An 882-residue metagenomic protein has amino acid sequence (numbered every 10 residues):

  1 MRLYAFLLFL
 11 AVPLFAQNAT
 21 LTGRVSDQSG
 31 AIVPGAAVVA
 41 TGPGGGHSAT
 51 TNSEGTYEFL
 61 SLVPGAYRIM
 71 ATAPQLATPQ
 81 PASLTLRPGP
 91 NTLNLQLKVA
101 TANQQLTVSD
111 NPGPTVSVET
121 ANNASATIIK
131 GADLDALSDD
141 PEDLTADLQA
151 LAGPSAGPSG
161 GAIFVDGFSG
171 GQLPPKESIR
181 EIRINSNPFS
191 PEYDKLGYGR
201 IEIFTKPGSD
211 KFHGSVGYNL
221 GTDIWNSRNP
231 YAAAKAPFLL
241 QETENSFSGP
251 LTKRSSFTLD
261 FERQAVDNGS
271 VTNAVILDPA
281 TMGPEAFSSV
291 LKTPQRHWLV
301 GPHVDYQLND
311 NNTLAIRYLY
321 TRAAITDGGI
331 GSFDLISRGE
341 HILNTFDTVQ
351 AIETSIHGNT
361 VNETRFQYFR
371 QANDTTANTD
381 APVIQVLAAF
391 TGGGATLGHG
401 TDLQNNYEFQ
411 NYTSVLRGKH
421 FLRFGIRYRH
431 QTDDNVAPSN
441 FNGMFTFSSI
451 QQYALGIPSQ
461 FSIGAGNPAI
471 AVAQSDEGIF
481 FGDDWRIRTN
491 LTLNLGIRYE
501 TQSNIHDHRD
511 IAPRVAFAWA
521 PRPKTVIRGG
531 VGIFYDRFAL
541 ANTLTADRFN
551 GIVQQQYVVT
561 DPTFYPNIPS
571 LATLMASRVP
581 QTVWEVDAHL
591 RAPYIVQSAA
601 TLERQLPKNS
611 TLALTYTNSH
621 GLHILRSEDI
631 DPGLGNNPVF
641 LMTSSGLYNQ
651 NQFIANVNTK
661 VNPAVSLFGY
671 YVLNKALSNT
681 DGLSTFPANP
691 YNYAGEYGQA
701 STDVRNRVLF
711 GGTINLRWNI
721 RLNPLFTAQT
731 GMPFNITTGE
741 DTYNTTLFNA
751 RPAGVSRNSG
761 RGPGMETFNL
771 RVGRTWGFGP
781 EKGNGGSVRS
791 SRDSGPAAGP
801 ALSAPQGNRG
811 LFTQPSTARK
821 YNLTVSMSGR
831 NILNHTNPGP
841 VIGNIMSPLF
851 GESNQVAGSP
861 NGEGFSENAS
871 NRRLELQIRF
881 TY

Functional and structural regions predicted by a protein language model:
L3, A11-V118, N122, Q172-P175 (+1 more regions): Periplasm-facing N-terminal accessory domains of Gram-negative outer-membrane beta-barrel systems
Q75-K98, A102-P207, T222-A232, F238-E244 (+8 more regions): Periplasmic N-terminal accessory/gating domains of Gram-negative outer-membrane beta-barrel systems
D110, V216-T222, L259-R263, I316-Y320 (+10 more regions): Transmembrane beta-barrel strands of outer-membrane/channel proteins
G197-G199, Q241-N245, W298-P302, T345-A351 (+11 more regions): Hydrophobic, lipid-facing positions within transmembrane beta-strands of outer-membrane proteins
A236-A324, N344-E363, Q367-Y368, P513: Transmembrane beta-barrel wall of Gram-negative outer-membrane proteins
R296, N309-I479, D631-P632, P638: Replace "related TpsB outer-membrane translocases also match" with "some related outer-membrane beta-barrels such as
N504, R591-S598, Q605-Y882: Short, solvent-exposed micro-motifs at the edges of structured domains
D507, F517-L641, T746-N749, P763 (+1 more regions): Solvent-exposed loop/turn elements at secondary-structure boundaries
